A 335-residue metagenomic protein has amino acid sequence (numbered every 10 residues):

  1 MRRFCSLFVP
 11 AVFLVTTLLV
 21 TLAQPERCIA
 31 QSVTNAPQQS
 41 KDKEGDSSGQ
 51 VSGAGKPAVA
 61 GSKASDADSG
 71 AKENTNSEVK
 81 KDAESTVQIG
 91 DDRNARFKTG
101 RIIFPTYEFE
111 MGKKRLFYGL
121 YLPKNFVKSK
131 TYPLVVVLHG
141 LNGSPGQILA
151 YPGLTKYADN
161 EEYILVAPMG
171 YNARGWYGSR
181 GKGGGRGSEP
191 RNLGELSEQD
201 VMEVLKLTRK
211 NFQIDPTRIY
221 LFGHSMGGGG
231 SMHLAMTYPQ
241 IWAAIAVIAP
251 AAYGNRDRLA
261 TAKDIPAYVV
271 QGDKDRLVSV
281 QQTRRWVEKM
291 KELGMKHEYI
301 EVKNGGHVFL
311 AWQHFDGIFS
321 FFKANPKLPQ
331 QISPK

Functional and structural regions predicted by a protein language model:
M1-Q31: Sec-dependent N-terminal signal peptides
C28-Y132, S197, M226, R284-E288 (+2 more regions): A domain-start/cap signature at the N-terminus of enzymes
F126-G178, R276-L277: Short substrate-entry loop that stabilizes the transition state in hydrolases
I148-T155, A249-A260, Q281, R285: Alpha-helical scaffolding within the catalytic cores of extracellular/periplasmic polymer-degrading hydrolases
E189-F212: Alpha/beta-hydrolase active-site loop
R209-N211, T217-K263: Primarily recognizes the serine-hydrolase "nucleophile elbow" in alpha/beta-hydrolase and SGNH/GDSL folds
V270, R276, V280-K335: C-terminal catalytic histidine-bearing segment of alpha/beta-hydrolase fold enzymes
